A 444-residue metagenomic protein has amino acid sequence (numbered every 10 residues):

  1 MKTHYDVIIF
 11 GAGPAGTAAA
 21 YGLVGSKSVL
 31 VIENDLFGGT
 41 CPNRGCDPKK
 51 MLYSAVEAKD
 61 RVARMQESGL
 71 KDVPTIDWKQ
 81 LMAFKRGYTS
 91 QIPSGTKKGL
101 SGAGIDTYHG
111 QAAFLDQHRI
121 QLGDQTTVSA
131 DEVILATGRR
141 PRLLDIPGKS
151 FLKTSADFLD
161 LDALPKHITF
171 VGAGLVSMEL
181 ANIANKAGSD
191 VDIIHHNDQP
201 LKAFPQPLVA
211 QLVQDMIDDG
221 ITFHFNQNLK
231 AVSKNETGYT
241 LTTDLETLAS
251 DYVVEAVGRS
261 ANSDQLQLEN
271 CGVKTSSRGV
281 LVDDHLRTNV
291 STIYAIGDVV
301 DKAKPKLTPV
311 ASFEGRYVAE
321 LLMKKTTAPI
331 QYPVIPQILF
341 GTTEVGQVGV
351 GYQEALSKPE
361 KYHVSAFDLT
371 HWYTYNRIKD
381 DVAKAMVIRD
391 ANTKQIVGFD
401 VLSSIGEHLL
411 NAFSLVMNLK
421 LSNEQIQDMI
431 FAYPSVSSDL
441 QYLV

Functional and structural regions predicted by a protein language model:
K2-G13, L164-V171: Beta1/beta-strand and adjacent pyrophosphate-binding region of the FAD-binding site in flavoprotein oxidoreductases
K2-Y5, Y21, G25-K27, I32-L164 (+6 more regions): Glycine-rich flavin
I8-A15, A19-D35, T40, D47 (+4 more regions): Flexible, glycine-rich terminal cap/loop adjacent to redox cofactors in electron-transfer oxidoreductases
I8-F10, A112, V128-G138, F170-V171 (+3 more regions): Short hydrophobic core segments
C46, T137-D190, I194, T222 (+2 more regions): Glycine-rich dinucleotide-binding loop and its adjacent helix/turn
A113-L122, A187-D284: A Rossmann-like FAD-binding core segment of flavoenzymes
S150-P165, L248-L321: FAD-site-proximal beta/loop scaffold in flavoenzymes
F204, I296-E354, D428, Y433-V444: A conserved FAD-binding loop/helix module that cradles the flavin
